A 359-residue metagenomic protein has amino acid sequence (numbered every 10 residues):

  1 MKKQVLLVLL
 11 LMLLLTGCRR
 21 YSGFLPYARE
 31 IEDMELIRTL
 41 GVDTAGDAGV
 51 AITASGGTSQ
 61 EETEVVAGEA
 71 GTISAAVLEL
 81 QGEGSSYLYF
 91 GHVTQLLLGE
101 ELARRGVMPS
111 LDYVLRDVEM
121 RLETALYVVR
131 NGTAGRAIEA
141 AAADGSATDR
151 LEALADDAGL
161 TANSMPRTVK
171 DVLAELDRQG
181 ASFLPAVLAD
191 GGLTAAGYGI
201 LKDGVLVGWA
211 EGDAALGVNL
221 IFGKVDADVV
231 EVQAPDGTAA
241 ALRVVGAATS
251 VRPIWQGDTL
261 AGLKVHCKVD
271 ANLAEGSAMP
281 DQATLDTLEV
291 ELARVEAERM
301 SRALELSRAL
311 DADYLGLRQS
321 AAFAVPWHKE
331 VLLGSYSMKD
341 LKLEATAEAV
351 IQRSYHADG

Functional and structural regions predicted by a protein language model:
K2-L7, L13-G359: Membrane-proximal alpha-helical signals and transmembrane carboxylates
